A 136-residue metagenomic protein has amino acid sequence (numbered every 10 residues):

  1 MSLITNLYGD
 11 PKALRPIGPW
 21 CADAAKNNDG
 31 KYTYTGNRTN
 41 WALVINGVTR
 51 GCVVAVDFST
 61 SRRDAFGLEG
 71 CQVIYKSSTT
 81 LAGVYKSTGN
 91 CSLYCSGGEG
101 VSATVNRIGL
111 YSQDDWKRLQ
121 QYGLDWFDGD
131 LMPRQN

Functional and structural regions predicted by a protein language model:
M1-D23, Y32-G36, S96-N136: Extracellular polysaccharide-targeting segments
M1-I4, L14, A42-I45, G70-C71: Low-complexity, intrinsically disordered short peptide segments enriched in small/polar/basic residues
A13, Y32-F66, G83-S87, I108: Extra-cytoplasmic beta-strand recognition segments
A22-K26, C71-V73: Short secondary-structure junctions
S59-R63, G67-C91, G98-A103: Extracellular carbohydrate recognition and processing domains and analogous Trp-centered ligand-binding platforms
